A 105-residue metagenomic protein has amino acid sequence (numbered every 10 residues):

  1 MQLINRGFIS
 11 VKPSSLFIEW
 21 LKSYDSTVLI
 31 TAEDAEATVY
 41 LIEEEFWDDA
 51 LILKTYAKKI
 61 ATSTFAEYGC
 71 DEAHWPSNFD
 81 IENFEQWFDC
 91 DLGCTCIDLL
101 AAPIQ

Functional and structural regions predicted by a protein language model:
M1-E44: Extended, charge-biased low-complexity segments that typically form long amphipathic alpha-helices/coiled-coils
I42-I104: Amphipathic protein-protein interaction modules
